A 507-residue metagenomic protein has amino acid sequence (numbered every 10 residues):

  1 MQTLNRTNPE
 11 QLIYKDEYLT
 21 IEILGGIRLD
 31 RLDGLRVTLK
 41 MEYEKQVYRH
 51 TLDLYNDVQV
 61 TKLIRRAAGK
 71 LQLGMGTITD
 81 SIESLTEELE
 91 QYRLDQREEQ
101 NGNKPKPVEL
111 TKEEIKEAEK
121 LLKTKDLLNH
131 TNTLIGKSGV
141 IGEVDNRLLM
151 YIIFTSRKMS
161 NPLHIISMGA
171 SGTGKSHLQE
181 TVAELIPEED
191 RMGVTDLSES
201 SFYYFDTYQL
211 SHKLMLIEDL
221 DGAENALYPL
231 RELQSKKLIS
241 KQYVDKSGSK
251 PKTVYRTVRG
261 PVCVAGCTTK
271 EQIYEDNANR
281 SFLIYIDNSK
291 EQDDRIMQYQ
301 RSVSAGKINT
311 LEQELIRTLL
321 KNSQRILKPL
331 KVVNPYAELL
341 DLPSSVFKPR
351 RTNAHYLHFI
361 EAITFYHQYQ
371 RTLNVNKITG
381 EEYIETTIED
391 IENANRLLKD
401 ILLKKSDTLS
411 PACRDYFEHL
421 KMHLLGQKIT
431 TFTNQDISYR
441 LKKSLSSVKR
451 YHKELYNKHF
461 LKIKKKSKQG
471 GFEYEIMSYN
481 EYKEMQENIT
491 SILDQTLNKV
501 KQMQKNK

Functional and structural regions predicted by a protein language model:
M1-M159, N506-K507: N-terminal nucleic-acid engagement/recognition segments and initiation subdomains in replication, restriction
E90-R147, S160-I165, K377-Q435, R440: AAA+ P-loop NTPase catalytic core
E113-A118, H130-K137, L163-M168, H212-M215 (+5 more regions): Short hinge/gating elements
G139, L148, I153-E312, K321-I326: Conserved ASCE/P-loop NTPase catalytic core
A183, L357, H452-K453: Short, hydrophobic-biased segments on the C-terminal half of alpha helices that form "recognition helices"
Y255-V262, K270-E418, M422: Phosphate-sensing "switch" segment of ASCE/P-loop ATPases
T408-K507: Terminal-proximal interaction/regulatory segments of ATP-powered molecular machines
